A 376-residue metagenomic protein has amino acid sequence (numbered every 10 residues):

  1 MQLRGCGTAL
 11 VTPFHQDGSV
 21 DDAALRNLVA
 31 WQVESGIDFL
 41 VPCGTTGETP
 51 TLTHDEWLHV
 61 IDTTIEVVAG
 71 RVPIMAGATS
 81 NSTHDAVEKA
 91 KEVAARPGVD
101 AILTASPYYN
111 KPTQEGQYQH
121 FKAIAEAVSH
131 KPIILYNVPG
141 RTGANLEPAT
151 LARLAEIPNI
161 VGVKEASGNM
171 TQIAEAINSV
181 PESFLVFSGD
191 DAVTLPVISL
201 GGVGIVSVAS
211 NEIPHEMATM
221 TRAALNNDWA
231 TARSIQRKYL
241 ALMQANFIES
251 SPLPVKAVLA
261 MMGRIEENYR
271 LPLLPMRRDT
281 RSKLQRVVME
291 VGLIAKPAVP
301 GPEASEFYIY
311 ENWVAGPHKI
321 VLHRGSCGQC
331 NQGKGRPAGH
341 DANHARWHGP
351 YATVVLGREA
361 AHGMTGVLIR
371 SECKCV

Functional and structural regions predicted by a protein language model:
M1-T8, T12-N145: Active-site beta->alpha loop and helix N-cap motifs at the rims of alpha/beta catalytic domains
Q2, G7-P13, S35-I37, T46 (+3 more regions): C-terminal alpha-helical cap/extension of soluble enzyme domains
G18, A232, G357: Conserved anionic group-binding/transfer micro-motifs
G18, V163, L284: Residue-level signature of catalytic and energy-coupling elements of molecular machines, predominantly ATP/GTP-dependent
D22, H54, T83, Q114 (+4 more regions): Residues at or immediately preceding the N-termini of alpha-helices
L25, W57, I61, A86 (+7 more regions): A general structural signal for well-ordered alpha-helical segments in protein cores
A125-K131, V138-F247: Catalytic alpha/beta core domains of metabolic enzymes, predominantly
A298-V376: Mature, structured domains enriched in cysteine- and short glycine motifs
